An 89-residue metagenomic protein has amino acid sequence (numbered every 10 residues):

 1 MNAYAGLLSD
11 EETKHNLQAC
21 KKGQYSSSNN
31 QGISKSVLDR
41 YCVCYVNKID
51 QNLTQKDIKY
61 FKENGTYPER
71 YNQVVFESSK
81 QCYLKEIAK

Functional and structural regions predicted by a protein language model:
A3-A5: Boundary at the C-terminal end of the N-terminal hydrophobic targeting segment
D10-T54: Short N-proximal segments of mature Sec-exported proteins
S36-K89: Compact alpha-helical subdomains of small soluble proteins
